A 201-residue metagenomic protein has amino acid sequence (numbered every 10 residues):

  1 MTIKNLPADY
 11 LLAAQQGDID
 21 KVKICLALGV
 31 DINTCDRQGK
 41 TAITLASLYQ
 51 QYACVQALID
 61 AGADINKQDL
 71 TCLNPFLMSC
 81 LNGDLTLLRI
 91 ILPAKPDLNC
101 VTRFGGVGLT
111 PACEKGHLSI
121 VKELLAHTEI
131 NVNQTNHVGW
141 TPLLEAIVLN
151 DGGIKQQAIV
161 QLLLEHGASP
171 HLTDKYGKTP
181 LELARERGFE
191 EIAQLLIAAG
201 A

Functional and structural regions predicted by a protein language model:
M1-L28, R37-K40, A198: Intrinsically disordered, low-complexity regulatory segments in ankyrin-centric signaling systems
K21, A53-C54, T86-L87, S119-I120 (+2 more regions): Conserved ankyrin/ankyrin-like repeat signature
K23-D31, Q56-D64, R89-D97, K122-N131 (+2 more regions): Ankyrin repeat domain, specifically the short helix-to-loop turn at the C-terminus of the second helix of each repeat
